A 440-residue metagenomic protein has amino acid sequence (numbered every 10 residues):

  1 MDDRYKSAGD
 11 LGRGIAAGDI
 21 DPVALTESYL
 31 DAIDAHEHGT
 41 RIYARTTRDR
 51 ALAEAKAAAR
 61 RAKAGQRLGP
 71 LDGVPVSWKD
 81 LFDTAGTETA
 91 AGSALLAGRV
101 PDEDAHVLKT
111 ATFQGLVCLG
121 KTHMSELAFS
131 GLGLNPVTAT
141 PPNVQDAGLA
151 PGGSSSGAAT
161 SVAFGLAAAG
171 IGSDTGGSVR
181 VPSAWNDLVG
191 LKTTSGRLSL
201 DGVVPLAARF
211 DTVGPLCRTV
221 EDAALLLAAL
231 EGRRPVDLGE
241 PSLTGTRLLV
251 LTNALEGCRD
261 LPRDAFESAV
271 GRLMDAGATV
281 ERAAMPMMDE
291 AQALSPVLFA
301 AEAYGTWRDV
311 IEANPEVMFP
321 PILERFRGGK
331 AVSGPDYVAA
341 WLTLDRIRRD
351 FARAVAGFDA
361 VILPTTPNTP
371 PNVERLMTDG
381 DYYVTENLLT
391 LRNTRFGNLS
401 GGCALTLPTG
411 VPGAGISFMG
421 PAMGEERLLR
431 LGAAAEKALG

Functional and structural regions predicted by a protein language model:
M1-A53, K63, D275-A278, G440: An N-terminal boundary/leader segment
G18, Y29, G73, F113 (+3 more regions): Glycine-rich, small-residue loops and helix-cap segments that act as flexible hinges at active-site edges
D19-E27, K56, P262-A284, R308-A313 (+2 more regions): Acyltransferase
Y29, A51, A223, L248 (+4 more regions): Residue-level signal for inorganic ion chemistry
A35, F164-A254, E267-A276, V338 (+2 more regions): Structural helix-boundary/capping segments
A58-P75, E240-L249: Immediate post-signal peptide segment of exported/extracytoplasmic ligand-binding proteins
L71-A91, G245-R247, L298-A352, P364 (+1 more regions): Short helix-loop capping/hinge segments that flank enzyme active sites or metal/cofactor-binding pockets
L71-V213, L251-N253, T365-Y383: Short glycine/serine-rich loop/turn segments
